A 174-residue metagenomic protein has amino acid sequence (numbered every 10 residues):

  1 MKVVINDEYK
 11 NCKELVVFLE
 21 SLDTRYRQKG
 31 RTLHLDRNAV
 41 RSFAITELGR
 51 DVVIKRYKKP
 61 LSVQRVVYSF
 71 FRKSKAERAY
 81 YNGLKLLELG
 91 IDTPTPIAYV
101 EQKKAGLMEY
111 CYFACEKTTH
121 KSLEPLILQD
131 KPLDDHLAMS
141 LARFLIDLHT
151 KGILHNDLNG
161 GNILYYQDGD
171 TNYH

Functional and structural regions predicted by a protein language model:
M1-S21, Q28: N-terminal presequences and immediately downstream first alpha-helices
Y9, K58, G169: A broadly conserved detector of short glycine/acidic/proline-rich loop/turn motifs that flank catalytic sites and bind
V17-S122, I146, T150-K151, H155: Conserved ATP-binding subdomain of kinase catalytic cores across diverse folds
F71-S74, P132-H136: Alpha-helix N-cap and loop-to-helix initiation/capping positions
S122-P132: AlphaC helix of the protein kinase catalytic domain
H136-F144: Conserved alphaE helix
L158: Hydrophobic HxD+1 residue recognition
G161-H174: Catalytic activation segment of kinase domains across protein kinase-like and atypical kinase folds
